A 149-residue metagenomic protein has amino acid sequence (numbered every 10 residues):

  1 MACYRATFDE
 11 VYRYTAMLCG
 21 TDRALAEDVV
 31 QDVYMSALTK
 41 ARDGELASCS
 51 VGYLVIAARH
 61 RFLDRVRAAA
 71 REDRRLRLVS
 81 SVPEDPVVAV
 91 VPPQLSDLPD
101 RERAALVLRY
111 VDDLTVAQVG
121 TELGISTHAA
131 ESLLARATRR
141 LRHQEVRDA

Functional and structural regions predicted by a protein language model:
M1-R13, A24-E27, R103: A short, charge-rich alpha-helical start-of-domain segment used by transcription regulators
F8, Y34, P99, R103 (+1 more regions): C-terminal flanking helix
V11, T15, A26-A37, L54-A57 (+3 more regions): Short, small-hydrophobic-rich alpha-helical interface motif
A16-M17, R109-V111, A135: Short amphipathic helical patch at the helix-1/turn junction of helix-turn-helix
T21, Q31-S50, A68-A70: Sigma70-family region 2
R42-L46, V55-L78, E84, H143: Arg/Lys-rich amphipathic alpha helix in sigma70-family domain 2
A47, A105-R109: A short pre-motif secondary-structure segment
R59, A117, L123-A149: DNA-recognition helix of helix-turn-helix
